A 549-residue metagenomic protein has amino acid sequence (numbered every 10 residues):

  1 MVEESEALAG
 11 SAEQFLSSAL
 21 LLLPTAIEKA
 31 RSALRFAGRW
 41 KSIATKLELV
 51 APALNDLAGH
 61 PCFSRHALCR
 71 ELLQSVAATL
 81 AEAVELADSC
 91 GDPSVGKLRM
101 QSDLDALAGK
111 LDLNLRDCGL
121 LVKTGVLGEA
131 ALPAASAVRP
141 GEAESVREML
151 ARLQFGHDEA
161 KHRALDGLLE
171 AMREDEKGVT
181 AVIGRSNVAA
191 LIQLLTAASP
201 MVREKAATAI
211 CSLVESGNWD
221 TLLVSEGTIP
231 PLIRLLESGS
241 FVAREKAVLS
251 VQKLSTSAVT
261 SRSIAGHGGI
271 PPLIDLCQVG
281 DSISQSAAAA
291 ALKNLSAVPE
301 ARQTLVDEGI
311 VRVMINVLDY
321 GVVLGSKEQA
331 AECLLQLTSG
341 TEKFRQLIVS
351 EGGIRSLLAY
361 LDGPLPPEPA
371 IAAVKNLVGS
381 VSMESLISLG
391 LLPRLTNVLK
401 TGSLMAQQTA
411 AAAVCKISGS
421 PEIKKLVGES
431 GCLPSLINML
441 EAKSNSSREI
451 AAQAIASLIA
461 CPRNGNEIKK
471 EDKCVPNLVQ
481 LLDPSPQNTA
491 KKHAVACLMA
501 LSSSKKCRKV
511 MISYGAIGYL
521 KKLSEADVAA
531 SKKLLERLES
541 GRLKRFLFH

Functional and structural regions predicted by a protein language model:
M1-F36, C69, G119-Q154, K544-H549: Terminal membrane/secretory targeting segments in land-plant proteins
A7-L22, A37, K41-L49, L73-A78 (+21 more regions): Alpha-helical solenoid repeats of the armadillo/HEAT superfamily in eukaryotic scaffolding/adaptor proteins
P24-S32, V50-L68, D88-K97, S136-A137: Short, charged/polar, low-complexity loop and linker segments that flank or interrupt alpha-helical bundles
P61, C69-L72, K97-M100, V179-G184 (+8 more regions): HEAT/armadillo-like alpha-solenoid scaffolds in large eukaryotic assembly and transport factors
P61, C90, S94, L115 (+11 more regions): Long alpha-helical scaffolds in large eukaryotic adaptor/regulatory proteins, encompassing alpha-solenoid repeat systems
H66-V138: Alpha-helical bundle protein-protein interaction modules that mediate dimerization/oligomerization and scaffolding
R139-A181, N187-A190, L194: N-terminal segments that cap or nucleate solenoid repeat domains
E148-L150, A190-I192, P231-R234, P272-I274 (+8 more regions): Buried hydrophobic core positions in alpha-solenoid tandem helical repeats
